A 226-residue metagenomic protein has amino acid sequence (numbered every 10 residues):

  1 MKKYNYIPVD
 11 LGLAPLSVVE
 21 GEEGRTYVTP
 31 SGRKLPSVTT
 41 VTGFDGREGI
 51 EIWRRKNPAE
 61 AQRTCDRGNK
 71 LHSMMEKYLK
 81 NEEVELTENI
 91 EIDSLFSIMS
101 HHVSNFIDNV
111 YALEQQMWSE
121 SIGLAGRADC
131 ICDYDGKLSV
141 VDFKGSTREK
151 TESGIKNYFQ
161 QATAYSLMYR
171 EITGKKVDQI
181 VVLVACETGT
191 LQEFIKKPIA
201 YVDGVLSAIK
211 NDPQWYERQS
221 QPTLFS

Functional and structural regions predicted by a protein language model:
M1-A125: Metal-dependent nuclease catalytic cores that hydrolyze phosphodiester bonds in DNA/RNA, characterized by
Q115-Q219: Mg2+/Mn2+-dependent nuclease catalytic core
P222-F225: Charged, polyampholytic interaction/assembly segments that form long, compositionally biased interfaces
